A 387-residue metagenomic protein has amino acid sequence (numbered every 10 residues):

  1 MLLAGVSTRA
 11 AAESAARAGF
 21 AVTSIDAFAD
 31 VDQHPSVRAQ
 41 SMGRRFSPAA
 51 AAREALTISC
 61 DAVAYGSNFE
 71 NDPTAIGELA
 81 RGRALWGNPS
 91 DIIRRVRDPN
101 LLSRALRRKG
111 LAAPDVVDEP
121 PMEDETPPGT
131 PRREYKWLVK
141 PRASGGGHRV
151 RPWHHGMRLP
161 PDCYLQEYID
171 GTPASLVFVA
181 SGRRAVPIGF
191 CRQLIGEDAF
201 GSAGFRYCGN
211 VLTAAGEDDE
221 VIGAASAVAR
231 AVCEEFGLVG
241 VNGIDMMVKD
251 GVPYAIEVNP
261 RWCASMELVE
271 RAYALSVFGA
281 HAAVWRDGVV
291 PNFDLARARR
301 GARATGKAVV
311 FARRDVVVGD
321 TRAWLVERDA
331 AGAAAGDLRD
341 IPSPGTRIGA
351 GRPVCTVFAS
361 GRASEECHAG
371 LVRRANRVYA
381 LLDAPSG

Functional and structural regions predicted by a protein language model:
M1-L101, R108-K109, M122-T130, S343 (+2 more regions): ATP-binding N-terminal substructure of ATP-dependent carboxylate-amine bond-forming enzymes
V22-I25, A113-P114, C163, G306: Hydrophobic anchor at the start of a short beta-strand that flanks the dinucleotide cofactor-binding loop
L106, P131-R151, D162-V177, I188-R192 (+2 more regions): ATP-grasp fold ATP-binding core
E119, V150-H155, V179-S181: Short beta-strand-to-turn element immediately C-terminal to the catalytic PLP-Schiff-base lysine in fold type I
D170-G237, N259-V284, F293-R300: ATP-dependent carboxylate/phosphate-activation module, predominantly the ATP-grasp catalytic core and closely related
A180-A185, V248-V252, R313, S360-R362: Short acidic-glycine loop/turn motifs at beta-strand connectors
C233-E267, R297, V310-V316: Conserved metal-phosphate-binding beta-hairpin within the catalytic cores of diverse ATP-dependent phosphoryl-transfer
A282-G387: Peripheral (often C-terminal) accessory segments that flank ATP-dependent C-N-forming ligase machineries
